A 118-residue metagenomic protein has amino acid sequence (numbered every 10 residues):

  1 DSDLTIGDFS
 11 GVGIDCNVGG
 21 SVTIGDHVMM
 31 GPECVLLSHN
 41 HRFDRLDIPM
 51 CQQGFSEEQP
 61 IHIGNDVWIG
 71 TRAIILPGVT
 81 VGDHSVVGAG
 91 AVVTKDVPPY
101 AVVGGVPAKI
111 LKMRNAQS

Functional and structural regions predicted by a protein language model:
D1-V79, V106-P107, R114-N115: Flexible, glycine/small-residue-enriched loop-and-beta-strand segment within the central core of proteins
M29, W68, V86, V92 (+1 more regions): Short-chain dehydrogenase/reductase
H41, G82, P98-Y100: Short conserved catalytic/interaction loops centered on acidic-Pro-aromatic/His motifs
T71-V86, A91-K95: Beta-rich strand-turn-strand
V97, A101-S118: C-terminal end-helix/capping segment
